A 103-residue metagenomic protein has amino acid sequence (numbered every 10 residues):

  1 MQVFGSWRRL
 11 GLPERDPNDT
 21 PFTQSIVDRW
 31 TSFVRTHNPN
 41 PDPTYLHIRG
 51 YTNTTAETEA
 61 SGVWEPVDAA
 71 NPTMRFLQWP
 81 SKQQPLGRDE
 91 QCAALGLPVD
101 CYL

Functional and structural regions predicted by a protein language model:
M1-L103: C-terminal helix-and-tail extensions that cap enzymatic domains
